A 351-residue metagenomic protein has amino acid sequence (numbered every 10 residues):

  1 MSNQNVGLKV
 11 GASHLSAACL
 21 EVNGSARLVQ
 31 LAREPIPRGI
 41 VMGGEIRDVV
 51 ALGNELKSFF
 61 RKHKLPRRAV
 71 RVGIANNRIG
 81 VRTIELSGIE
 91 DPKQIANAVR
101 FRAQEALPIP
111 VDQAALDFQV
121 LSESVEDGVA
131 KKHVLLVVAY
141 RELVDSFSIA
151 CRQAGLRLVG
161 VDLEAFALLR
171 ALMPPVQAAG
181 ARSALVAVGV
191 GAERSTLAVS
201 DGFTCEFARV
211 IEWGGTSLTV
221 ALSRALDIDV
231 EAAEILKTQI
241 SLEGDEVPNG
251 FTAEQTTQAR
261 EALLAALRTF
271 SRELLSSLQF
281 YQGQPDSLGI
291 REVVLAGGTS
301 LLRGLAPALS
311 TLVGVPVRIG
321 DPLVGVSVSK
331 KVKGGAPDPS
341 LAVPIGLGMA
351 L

Functional and structural regions predicted by a protein language model:
M1-P35, K64-N76, P175-F207, G214-S217 (+1 more regions): Gly/Thr-rich phosphate-binding beta-strand-loop-beta motif of the actin/hexokinase/Hsp70
L31-K62, I95, T257, E261-A262 (+1 more regions): N-terminal phosphate-binding loop and adjacent alpha-helix
V41-G44, V144-R170, T204-E246: Glycine-rich phosphate-binding loop plus the immediately following alpha-helix
L56-A69, A154, I228, L275-E292: Phosphate/pyrophosphate-binding loops at sites that engage ATP/ADP/AMP, CoA/4′-phosphopantetheine, polyphosphate
A69, I74-V176, E292, P322-V328 (+1 more regions): Active-site neighborhood for divalent-cation/phosphate handling
A167-R170, S300, R318-L351: Glycine-rich phosphate-binding/hydrolytic loop that grips phosphoryl groups
R224, A233-I290, T299: Adenine-nucleotide phosphate-binding core of ATP-dependent small-molecule kinases
A266, L288-R318: Glycine-rich phosphate-binding loops at beta-strand->alpha-helix junctions
